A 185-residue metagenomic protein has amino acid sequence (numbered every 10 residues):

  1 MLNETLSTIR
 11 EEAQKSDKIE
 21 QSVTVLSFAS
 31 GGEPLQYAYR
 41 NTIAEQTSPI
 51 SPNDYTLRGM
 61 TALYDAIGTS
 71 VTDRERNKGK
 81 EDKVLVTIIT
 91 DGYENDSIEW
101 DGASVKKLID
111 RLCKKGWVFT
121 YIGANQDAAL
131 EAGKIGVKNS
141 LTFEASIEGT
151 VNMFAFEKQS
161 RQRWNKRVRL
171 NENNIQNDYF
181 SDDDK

Functional and structural regions predicted by a protein language model:
M1-K185: Acidic, low-complexity intrinsically disordered regions
